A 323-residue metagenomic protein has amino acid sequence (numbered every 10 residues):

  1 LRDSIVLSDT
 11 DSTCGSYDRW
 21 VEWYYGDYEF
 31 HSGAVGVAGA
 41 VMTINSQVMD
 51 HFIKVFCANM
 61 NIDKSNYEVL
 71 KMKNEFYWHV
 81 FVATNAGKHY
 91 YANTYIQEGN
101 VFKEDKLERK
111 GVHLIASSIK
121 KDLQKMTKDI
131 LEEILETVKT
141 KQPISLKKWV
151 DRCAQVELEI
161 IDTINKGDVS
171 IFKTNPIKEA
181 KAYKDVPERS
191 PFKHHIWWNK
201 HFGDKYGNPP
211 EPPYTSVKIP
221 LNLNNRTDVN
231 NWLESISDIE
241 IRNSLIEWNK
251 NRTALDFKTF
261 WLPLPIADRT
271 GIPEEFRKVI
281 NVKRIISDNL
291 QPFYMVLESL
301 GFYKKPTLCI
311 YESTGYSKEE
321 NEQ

Functional and structural regions predicted by a protein language model:
L1-S8, D18-Q323: DNA-dependent DNA polymerase catalytic subunits
D9-T13: Extended, hydrophobic alpha-helical segments in both membrane/secreted and soluble proteins
